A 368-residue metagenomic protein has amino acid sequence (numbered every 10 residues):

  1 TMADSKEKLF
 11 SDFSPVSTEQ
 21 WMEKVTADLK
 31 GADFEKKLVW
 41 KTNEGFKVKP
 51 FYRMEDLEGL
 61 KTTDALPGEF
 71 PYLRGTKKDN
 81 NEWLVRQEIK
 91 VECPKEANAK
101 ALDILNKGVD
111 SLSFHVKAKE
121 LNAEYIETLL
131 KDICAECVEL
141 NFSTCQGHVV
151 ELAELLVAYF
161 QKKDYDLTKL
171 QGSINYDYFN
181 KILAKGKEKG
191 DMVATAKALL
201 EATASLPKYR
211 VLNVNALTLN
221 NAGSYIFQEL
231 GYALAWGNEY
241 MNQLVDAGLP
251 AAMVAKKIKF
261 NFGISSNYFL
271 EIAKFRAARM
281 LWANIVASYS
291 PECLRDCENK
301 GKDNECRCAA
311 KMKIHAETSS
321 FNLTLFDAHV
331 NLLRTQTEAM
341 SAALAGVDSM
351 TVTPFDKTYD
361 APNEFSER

Functional and structural regions predicted by a protein language model:
A3-N267, E271, E292, C297-K300 (+5 more regions): Catalytic alpha/beta active-site cores
S224-L230, S265-A277, S319-L332, D360-R368: Short glycine/threonine-rich loop-to-helix capping motif typified by GTGT followed within a few residues by an Asp-Pro
A278-R279, D296: Helix-loop-helix hairpins and the membrane-proximal interhelical loops of multi-pass alpha-helical transport proteins
M280-I285: ATP-dependent phospho-/nucleotidyl transfer catalytic cores
E305-E317, F326-T353, N363-R368: Flexible glycine/proline-rich, aromatic-decorated loop/lid segments
